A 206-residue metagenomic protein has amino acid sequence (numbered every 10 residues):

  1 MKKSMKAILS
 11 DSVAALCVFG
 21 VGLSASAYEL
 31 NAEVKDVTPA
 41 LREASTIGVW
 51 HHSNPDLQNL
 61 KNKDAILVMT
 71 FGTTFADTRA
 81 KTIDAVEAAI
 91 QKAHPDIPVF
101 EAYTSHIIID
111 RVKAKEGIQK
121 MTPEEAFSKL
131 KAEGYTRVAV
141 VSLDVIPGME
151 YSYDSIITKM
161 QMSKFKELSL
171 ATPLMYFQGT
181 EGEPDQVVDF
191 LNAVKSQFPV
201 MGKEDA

Functional and structural regions predicted by a protein language model:
K2-S26: Gram-negative bacterial Sec-dependent N-terminal signal peptides
Y28-A206: Extended amphipathic ligand-handling, pore-lining, and cofactor/metal-binding catalytic surfaces
